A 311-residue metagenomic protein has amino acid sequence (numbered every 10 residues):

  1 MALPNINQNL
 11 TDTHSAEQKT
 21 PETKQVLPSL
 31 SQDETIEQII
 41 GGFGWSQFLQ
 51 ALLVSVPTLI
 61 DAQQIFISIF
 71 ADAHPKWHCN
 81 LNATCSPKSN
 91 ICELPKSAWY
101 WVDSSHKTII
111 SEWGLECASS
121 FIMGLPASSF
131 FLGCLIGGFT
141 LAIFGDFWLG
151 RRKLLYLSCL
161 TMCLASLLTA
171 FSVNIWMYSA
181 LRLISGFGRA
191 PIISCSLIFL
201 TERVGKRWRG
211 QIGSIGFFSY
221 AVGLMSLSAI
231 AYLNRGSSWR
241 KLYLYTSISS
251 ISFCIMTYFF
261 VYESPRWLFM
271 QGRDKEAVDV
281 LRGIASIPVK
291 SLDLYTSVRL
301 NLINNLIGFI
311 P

Functional and structural regions predicted by a protein language model:
A2-L10, D72-S97, Q211, N234-I303: Central mid-sequence intracellular linker of multi-pass
A2-L94, S111-A142, D146, R151-L155 (+7 more regions): Hydrophobic transmembrane alpha-helices of multi-pass solute transporters/permeases
P57-D61, L132-C134, R189-I193, V204-Y258: Glycine-rich segments within core transmembrane alpha-helices of 12-TM secondary carriers
I67-F70, T140, S179, P191-S196 (+2 more regions): Transmembrane alpha-helix boundary/hinge residues in polytopic small-molecule transporters
S105-H106, A165, M177-A190, I248-I251: Hydrophobic core of transmembrane alpha-helices in multi-pass small-molecule transporters, especially MFS/SLC-type
L149-G150, F171-W176, G188, G205: Helix-breaking motifs and short loop linkers at transmembrane-helix boundaries and internal kinks in secondary membrane
L160-V173, S228, Y232-L233: C-terminal ends and interior cores of transmembrane alpha-helices in multi-pass membrane transporters/permeases
A170-A180, R235-S238: Helix-loop junctions at membrane interfaces in 12-TM secondary transporters
